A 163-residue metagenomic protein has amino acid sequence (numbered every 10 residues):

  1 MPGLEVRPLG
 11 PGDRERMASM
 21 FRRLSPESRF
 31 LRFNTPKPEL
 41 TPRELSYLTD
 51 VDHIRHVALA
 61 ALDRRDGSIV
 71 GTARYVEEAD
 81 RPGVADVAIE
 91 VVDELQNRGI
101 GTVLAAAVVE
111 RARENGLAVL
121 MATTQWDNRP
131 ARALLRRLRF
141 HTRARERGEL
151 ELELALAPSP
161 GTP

Functional and structural regions predicted by a protein language model:
M1-P163: Long, contiguous binding/interaction regions
